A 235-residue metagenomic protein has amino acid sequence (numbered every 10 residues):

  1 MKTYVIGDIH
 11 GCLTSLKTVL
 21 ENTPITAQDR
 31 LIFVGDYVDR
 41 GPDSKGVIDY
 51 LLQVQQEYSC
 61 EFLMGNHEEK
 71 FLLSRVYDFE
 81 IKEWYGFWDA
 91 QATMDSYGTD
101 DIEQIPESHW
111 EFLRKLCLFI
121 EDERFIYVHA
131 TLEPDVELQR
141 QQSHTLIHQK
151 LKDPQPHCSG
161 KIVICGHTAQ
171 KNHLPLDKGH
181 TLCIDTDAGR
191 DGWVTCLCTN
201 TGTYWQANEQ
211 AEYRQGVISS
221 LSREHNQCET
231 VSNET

Functional and structural regions predicted by a protein language model:
M1-I48: N-terminal active-site segment of His-dependent metallophosphoesterases
M1-Y4, I120-I126, K178: Beta-strand-turn-beta hairpins that frame and shape the catalytic cleft of phosphate-ester-processing enzymes
V5, L31-F33, F62-L63, I126 (+2 more regions): Residue-level marker for buried hydrophobic side chains located in beta-strands that build the well-ordered beta-sheet
D8, D36, L51, G65-N66 (+6 more regions): Divalent metal-coordination and catalytic microenvironments
H10-T14, D39-P42, E69-L72, P134-D135 (+2 more regions): Active-site environment of divalent metal-dependent phosphoester hydrolases
R40-I48, L52-L118, Q149: Active-site neighborhood of divalent metal-dependent phosphoester bond hydrolases
I105-E133, L138-H173: His/acidic metal-ligating clusters that form di-metal
Q155-T235: Acidic, His/Gly-rich catalytic cores of divalent-metal-dependent hydrolytic chemistry
